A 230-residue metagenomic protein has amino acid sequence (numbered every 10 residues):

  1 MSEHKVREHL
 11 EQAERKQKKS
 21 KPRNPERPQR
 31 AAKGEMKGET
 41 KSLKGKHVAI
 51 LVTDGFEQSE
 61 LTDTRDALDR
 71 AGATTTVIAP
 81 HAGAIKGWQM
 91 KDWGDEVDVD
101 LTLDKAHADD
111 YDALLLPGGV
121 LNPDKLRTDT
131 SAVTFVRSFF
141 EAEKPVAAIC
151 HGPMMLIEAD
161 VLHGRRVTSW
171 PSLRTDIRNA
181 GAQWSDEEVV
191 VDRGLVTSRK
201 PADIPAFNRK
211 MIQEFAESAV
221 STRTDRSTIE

Functional and structural regions predicted by a protein language model:
S2-A142, V146, M155-G164, R174-E230: Extended, subdomain-level signal for the structured scaffold at the beginning of enzyme domains
C150: Catalytic nucleophile serine of serine hydrolases, specifically the conserved "nucleophile elbow" pentapeptide
V167: Anionic-ligand binding patches
